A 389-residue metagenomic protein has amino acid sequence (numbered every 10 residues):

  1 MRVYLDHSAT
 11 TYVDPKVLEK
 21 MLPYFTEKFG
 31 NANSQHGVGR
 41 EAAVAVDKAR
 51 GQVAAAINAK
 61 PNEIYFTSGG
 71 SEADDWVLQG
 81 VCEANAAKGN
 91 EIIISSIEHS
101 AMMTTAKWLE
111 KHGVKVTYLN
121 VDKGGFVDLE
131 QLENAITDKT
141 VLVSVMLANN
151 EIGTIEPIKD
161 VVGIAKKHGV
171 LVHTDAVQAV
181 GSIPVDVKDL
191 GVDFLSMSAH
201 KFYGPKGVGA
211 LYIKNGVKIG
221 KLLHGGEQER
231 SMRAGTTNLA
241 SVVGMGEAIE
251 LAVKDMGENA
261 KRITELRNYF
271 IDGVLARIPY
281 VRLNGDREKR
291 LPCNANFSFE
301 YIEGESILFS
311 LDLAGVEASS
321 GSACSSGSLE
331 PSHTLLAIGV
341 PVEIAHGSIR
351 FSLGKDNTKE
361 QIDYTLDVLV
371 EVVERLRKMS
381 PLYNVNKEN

Functional and structural regions predicted by a protein language model:
M1-N389: Pyridoxal 5′-phosphate
